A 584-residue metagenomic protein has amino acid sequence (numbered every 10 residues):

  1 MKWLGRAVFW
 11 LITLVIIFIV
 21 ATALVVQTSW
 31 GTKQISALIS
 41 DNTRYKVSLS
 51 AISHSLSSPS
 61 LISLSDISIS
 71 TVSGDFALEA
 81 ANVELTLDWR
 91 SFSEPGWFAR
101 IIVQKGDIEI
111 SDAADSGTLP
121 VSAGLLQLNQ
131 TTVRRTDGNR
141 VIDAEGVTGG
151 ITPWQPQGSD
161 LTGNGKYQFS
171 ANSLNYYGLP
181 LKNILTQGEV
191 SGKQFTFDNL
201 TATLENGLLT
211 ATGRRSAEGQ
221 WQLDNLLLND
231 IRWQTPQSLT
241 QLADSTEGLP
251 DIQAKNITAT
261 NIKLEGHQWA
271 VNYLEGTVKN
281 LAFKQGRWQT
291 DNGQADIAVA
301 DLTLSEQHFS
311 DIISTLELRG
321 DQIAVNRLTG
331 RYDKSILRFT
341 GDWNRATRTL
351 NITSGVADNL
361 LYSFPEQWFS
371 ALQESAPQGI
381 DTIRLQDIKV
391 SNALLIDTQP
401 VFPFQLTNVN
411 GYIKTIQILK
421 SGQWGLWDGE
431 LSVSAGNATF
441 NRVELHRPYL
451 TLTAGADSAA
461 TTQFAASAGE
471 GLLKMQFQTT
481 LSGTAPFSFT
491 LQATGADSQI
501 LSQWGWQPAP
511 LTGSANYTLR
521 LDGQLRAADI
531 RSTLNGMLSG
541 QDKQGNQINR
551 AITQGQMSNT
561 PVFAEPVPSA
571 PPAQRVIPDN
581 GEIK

Functional and structural regions predicted by a protein language model:
M1-I17: N-terminal Sec-pathway targeting helices
W3, F92, W97, G106-Q168 (+6 more regions): Membrane-proximal interfacial segments on either side of biological membranes
I19-A114, L179-L181, F195, G207 (+3 more regions): Terminal hydrophobic membrane-targeting helix
V147, L174, F195-L204, L209 (+6 more regions): Fold-core signature of tandem repeat domains
L179, L200, A300-L302, Q307 (+2 more regions): Conserved positions within tandem-repeat grammars
T186, D198-T201, T212-R214, S314 (+5 more regions): A structural feature that tracks compact, well-ordered secondary-structure segments with a strong bias toward
